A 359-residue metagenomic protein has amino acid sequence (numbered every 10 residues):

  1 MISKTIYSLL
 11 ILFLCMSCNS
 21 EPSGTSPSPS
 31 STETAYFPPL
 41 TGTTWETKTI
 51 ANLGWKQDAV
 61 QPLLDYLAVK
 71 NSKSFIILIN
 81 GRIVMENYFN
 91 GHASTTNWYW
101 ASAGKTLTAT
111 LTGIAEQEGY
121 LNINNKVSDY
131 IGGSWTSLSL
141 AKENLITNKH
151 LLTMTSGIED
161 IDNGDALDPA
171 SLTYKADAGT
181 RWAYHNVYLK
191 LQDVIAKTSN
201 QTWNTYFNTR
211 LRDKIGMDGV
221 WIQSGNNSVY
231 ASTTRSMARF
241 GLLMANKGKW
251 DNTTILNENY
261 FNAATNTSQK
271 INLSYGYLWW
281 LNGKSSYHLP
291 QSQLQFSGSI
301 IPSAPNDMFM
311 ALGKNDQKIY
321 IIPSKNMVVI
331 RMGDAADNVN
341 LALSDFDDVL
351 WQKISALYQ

Functional and structural regions predicted by a protein language model:
M1-M16: Sec-dependent bacterial lipoprotein signal peptides
M16-A93, W98, E116-L121, T153 (+3 more regions): N-terminal leader/targeting segments and the immediately adjacent pre-domain N-terminus
G81, W98-N124, L151, L191-I195 (+2 more regions): Active-site SXXK
M85, K325-D334: Short, well-ordered beta-strand elements
E118-S156, S199-T233: Active-site helix/loop module of the DD-peptidase/beta-lactamase fold, centered on the serine-lysine SxxK catalytic
G119-I123, I195-F207, G248-N257, N340: Structural helix-adjacent loops and short alpha-helical linkers that scaffold large soluble proteins
G216-P323, A336-S344: Penicillin-binding protein/beta-lactamase superfamily catalytic region
I330-Y358: C-terminal/domain-terminus segments
